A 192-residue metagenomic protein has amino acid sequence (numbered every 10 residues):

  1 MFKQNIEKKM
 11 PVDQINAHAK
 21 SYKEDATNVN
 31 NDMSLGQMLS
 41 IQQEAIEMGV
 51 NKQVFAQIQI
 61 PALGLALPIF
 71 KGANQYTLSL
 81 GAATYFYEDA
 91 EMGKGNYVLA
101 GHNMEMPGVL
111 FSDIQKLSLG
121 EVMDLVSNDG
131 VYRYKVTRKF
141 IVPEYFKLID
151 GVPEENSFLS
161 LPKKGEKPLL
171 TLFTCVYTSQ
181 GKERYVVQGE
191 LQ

Functional and structural regions predicted by a protein language model:
M1, M10, M33, M38 (+5 more regions): Detector for methionine-enriched segments
M1-A17: N-terminal membrane-targeting segments
Q4, Q14, Q37, Q42-Q43 (+7 more regions): Residue-identity detector for glutamine
N5, K9, M48, Q57 (+4 more regions): Structured segments of extracytoplasmic/periplasmic soluble domains in secreted or envelope-associated proteins
V12-G36, S40-E44: Membrane-proximal extracellular/periplasmic loop immediately following the first transmembrane helix
L39-Y87: Extended boundary segments
N74-Y97, H102-Q192: Extracytoplasmic/periplasmic soluble domains downstream of a signal peptide or transmembrane helix
